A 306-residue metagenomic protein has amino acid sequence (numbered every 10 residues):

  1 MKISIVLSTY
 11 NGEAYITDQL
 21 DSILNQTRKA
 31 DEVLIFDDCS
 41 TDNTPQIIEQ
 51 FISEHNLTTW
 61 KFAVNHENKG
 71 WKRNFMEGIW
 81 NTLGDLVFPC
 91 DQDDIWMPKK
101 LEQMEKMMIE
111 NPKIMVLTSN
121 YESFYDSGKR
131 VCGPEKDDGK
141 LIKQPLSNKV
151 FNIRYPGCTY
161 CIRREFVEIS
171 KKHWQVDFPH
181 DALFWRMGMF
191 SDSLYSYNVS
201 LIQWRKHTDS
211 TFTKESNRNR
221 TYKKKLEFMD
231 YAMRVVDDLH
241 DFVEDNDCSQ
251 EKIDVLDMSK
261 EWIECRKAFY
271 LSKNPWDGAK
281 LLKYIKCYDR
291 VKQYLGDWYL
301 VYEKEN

Functional and structural regions predicted by a protein language model:
G12-N25: Short, well-formed alpha-helical segments that are part of the catalytic scaffolds of diverse glycosyltransferases
T17, D42-F51, R73, K99: Acidic helix N-cap motif at the loop->helix transition within catalytic regions of sugar-transfer enzymes
D37-Q46, E67: A conserved acidic beta->alpha catalytic loop
N65-T82: Glycine-rich, basic loop-to-helix element that forms the pyrophosphate-binding segment of sugar-nucleotide handling
R73, E77, L101, E105-M107 (+1 more regions): Flexible acidic/His/Gly-enriched loops in nucleotide-sugar-dependent glycosyltransferase catalytic domains
W80, I142-N217: Conserved nucleotide-sugar donor-binding catalytic segment
V87: Short aromatic/hydrophobic "clamp" motif used to bind/position activated sugar donors
K171, D177-F178, F190, Q203-N306: C-terminal subregions of glycosyltransferases and related glycan-biosynthesis enzymes
